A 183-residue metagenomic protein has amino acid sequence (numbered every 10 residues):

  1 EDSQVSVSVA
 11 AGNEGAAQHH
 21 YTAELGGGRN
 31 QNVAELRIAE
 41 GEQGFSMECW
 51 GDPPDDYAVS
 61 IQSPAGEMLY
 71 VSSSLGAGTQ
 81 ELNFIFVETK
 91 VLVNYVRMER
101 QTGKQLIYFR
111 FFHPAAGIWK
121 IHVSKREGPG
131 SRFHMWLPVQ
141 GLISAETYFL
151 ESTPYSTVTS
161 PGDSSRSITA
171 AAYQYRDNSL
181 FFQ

Functional and structural regions predicted by a protein language model:
E1-Q183: Loop-rich non-cytosolic ectodomains and luminal regions
